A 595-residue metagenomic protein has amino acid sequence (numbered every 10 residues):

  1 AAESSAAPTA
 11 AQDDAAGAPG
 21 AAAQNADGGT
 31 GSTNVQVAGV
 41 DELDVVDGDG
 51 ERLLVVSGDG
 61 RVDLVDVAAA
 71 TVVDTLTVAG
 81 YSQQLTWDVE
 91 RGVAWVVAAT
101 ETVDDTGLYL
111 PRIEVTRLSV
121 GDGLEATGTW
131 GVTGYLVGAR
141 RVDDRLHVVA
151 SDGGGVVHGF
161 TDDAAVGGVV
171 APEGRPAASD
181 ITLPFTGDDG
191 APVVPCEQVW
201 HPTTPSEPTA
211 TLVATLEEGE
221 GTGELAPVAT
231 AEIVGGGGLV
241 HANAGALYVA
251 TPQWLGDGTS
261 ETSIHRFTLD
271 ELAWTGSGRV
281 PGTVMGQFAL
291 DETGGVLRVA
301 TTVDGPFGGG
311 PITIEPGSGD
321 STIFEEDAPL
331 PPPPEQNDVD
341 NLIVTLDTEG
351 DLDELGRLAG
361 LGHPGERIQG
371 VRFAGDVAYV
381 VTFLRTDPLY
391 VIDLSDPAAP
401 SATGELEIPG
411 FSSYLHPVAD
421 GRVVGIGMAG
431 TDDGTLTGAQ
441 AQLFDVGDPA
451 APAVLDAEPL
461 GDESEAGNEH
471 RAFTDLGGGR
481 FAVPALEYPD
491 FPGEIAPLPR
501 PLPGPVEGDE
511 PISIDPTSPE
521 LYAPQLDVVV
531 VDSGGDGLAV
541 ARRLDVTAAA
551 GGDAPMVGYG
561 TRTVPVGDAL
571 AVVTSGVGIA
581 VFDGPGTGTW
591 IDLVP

Functional and structural regions predicted by a protein language model:
A1-P595: Beta-sheet-rich non-transmembrane sensory/scaffold domains
